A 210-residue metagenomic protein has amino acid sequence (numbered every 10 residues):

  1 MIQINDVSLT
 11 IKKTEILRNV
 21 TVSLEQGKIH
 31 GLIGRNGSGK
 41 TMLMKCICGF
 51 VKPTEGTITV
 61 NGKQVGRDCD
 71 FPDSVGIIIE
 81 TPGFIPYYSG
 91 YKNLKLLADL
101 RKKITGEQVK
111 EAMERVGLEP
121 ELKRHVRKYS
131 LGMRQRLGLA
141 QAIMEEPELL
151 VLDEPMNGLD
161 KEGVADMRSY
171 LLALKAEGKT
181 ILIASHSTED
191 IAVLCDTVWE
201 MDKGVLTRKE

Functional and structural regions predicted by a protein language model:
I33-R35: The feature captures the beta-strand-to-loop junction immediately N-terminal to the Walker
C48: Helix-to-loop junction immediately C-terminal to a conserved catalytic motif
G56-F71: Conserved ABC transporter NBD signature motif
K95, G106-E121: Conserved ABC ATPase "signature" region
L150-E154: Catalytic Walker B motif of ABC-type/P-loop ATPase nucleotide-binding domains
S185-H186: H-loop/switch region of ABC-family ATPase nucleotide-binding domains
